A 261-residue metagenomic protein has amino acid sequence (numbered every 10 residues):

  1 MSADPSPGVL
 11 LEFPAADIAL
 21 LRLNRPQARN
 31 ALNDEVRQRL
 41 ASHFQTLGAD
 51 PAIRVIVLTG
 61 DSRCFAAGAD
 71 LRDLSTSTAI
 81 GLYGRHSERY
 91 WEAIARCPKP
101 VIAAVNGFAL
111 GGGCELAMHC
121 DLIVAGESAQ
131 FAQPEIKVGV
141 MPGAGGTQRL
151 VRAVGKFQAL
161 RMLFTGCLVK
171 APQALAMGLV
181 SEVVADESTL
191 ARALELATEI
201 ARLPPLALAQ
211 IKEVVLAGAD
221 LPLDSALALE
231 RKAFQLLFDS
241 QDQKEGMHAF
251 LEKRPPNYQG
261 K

Functional and structural regions predicted by a protein language model:
M1-D61, E92: Conserved CoA-thioester-binding segment of acyl-CoA-metabolizing enzymes
M1-G8, H248-K261: Terminal low-complexity tails and localization/encapsulation signals of metabolic enzymes
S6-G8, Q38-A41, T46, G60-R96 (+3 more regions): Glycine- (often His-adjacent) and acidic-residue-rich active-site loop that binds/positions the CoA thioester
L21, R25, L40, L58 (+6 more regions): Terminal peptide-recognition signature
E35, R39, H86, A93 (+4 more regions): Charged catalytic carboxylate motif
A93-L208, L236-S240, E245-H248, R254: Crotonase-fold acyl-CoA enzyme core
